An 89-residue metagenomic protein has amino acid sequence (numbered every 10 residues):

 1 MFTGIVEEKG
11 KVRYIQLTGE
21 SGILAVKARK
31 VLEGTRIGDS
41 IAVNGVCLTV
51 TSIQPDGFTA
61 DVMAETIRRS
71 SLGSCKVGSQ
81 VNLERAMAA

Functional and structural regions predicted by a protein language model:
M1-A89: Conserved loop->alpha-helix
